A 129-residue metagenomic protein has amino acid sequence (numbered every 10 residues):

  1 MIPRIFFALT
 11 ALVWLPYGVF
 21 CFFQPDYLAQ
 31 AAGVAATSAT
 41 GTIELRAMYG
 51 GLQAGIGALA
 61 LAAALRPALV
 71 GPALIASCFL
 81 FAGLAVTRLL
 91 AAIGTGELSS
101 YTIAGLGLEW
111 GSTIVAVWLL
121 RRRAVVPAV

Functional and structural regions predicted by a protein language model:
M1-V13: Cytosolic juxtamembrane helix and N-cap/initiation of the first transmembrane helix
V13-T40: Hydrophobic transmembrane helix segments
P16-Y17, L80-L89: Aromatic-anchored segments of alpha-helical transmembrane domains
T42-A62, F79-G83, I114: Core segments of alpha-helical transmembrane spans in multipass integral membrane proteins
A47-G51, L98-V115: Individual transmembrane alpha-helices with interfacial aromatic-anchor signatures
A58-P72: Juxtamembrane helix-break-helix junctions at the cytosolic face of small multi-pass alpha-helical membrane proteins
V86-I103, R121-R122: Membrane-helix boundary connector in multi-pass membrane proteins
G111-V129: Membrane-water interface at the C-terminal end of transmembrane alpha helices
